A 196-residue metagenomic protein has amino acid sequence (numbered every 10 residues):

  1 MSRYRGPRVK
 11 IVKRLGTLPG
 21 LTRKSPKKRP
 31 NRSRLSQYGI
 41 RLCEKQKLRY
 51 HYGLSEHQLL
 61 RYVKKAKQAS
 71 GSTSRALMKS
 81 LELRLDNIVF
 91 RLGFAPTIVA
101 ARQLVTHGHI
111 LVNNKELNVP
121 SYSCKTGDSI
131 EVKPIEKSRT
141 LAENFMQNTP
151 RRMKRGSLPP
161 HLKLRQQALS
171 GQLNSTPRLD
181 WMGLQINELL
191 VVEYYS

Functional and structural regions predicted by a protein language model:
M1-L92, V119-S196: Ferredoxin-like alpha/beta domains used as RNA- or RNAP-binding modules
A95: C-terminal substrate/ligand-recognition segments
I98, L104-V105, C124: Short, well-ordered loop/turn sites that connect or cap secondary structure elements
V112-N113, R151: Short, solvent-exposed secondary-structure boundary motifs
